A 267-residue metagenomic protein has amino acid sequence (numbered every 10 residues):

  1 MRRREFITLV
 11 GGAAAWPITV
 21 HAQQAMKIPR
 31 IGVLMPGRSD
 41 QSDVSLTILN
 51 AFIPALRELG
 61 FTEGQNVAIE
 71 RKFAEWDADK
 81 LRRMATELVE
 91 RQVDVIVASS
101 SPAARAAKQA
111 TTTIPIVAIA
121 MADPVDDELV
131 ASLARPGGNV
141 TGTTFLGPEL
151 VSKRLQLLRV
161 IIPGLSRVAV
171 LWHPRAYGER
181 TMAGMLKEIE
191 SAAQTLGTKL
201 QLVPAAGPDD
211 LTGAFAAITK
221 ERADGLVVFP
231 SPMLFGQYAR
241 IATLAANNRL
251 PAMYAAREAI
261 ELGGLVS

Functional and structural regions predicted by a protein language model:
M1-S267: Short hydrophobic alpha-helices and adjacent helix-cap/hinge residues
